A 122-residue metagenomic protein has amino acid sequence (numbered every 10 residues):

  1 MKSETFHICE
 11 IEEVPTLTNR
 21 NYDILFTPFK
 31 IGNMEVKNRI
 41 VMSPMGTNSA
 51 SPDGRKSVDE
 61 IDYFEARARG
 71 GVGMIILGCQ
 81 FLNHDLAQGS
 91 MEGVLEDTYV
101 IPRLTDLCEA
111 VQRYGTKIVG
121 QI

Functional and structural regions predicted by a protein language model:
M1-I122: Flavin-dependent oxidoreductase catalytic cores
